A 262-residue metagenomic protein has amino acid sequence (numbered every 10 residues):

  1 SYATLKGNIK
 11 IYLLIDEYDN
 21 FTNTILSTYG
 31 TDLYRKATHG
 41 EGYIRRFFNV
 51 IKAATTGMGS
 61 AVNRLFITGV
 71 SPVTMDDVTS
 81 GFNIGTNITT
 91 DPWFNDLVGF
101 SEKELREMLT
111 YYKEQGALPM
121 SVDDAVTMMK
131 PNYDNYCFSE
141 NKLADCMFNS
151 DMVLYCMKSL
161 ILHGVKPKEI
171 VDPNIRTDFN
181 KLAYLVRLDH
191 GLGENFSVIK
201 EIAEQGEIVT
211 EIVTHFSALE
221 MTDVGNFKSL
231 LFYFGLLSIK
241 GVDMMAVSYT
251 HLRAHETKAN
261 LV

Functional and structural regions predicted by a protein language model:
Y2-T4, Y34-A61: Substrate-engagement module of ASCE P-loop NTPases
I9-T31: Conserved P-loop NTPase "ATPase switch" module shared by AAA+ and STAND
L14, R64-V70: Structural recognition of the conserved hydrophobic beta-strand(s) that form the central parallel beta-sheet of P-loop
T74-S80, I88-K158: Amphipathic alpha-helical segments of the small helical/lid subdomains adjacent to P-loop NTPase cores
L192-M221: Conserved helicase/translocase motor-coupling segment
L219-Y233: Short amphipathic alpha-helical interaction segments
G235-D243: A short, conserved structural fragment
T250-T257: Conserved small/polar residues in nucleotide/adenosyl-binding loops
